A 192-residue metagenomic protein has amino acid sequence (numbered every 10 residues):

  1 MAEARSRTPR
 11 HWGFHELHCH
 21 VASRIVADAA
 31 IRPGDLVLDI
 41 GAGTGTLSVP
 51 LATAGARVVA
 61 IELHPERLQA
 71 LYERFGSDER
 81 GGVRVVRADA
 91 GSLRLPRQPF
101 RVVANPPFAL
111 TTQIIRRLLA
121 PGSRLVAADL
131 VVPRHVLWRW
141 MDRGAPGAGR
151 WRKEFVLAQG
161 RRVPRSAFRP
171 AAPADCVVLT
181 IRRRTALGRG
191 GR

Functional and structural regions predicted by a protein language model:
M1-R192: Catalytic cores of RNA-modifying enzymes
